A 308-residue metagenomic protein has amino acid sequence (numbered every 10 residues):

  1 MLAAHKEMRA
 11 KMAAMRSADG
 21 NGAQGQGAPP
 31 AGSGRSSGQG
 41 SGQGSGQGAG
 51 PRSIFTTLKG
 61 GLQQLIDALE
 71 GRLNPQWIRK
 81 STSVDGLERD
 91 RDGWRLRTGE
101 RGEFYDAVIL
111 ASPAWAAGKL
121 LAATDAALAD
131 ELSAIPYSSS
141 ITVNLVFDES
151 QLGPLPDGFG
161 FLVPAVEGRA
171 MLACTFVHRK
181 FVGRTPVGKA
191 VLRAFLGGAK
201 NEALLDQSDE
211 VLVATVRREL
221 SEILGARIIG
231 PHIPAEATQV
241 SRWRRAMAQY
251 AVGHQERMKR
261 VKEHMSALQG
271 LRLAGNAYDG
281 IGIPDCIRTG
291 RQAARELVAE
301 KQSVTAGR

Functional and structural regions predicted by a protein language model:
M1-W94, F104, A111: Active-site/ligand-binding neighborhood in enzyme catalytic cores
A23-A31, P231, A299-R308: Short, basic, low-complexity termini and linkers enriched in Ser/Thr/Gly/Pro that act as targeting/leader peptides
R79, E236-Q239, R272: General small-molecule cofactor/ligand-binding pocket signal
K80-E210, R218-L224, E263, G307-R308: Mid-domain catalytic core of redox enzymes that form a hydrophobic substrate pocket/lid adjacent to a catalytic redox
K119-L121, Q249-Y250, I283-P284: Short glycine-/acidic-enriched loop or helix-start segments at secondary-structure transitions that form or flank
V182-V187, R242-L273: FAD-binding beta-loop-beta segment adjacent to the flavin cofactor pocket
L192-R193, K262-I281, C286-T289: Short FAD-binding loop at a beta-strand-to-alpha-helix junction that anchors the flavin cofactor in diverse
C286-V304: Internal hydrophobic alpha-helix adjacent to the cofactor/substrate pocket in enzyme cavities
